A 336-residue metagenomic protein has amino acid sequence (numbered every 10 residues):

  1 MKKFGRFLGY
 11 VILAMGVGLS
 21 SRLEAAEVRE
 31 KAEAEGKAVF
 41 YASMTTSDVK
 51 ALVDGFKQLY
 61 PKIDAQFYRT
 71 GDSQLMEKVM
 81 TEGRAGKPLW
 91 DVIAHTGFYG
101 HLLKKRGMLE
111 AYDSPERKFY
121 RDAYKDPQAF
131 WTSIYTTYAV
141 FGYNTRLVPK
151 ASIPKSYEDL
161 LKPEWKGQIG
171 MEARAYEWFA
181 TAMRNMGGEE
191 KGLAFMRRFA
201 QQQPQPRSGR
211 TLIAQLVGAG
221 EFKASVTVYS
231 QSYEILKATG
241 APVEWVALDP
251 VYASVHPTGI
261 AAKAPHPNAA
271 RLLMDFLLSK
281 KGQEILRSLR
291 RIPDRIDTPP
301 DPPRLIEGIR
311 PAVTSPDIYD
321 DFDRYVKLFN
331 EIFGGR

Functional and structural regions predicted by a protein language model:
G9-S20: Bacterial N-terminal signal peptides
L23-V39, K57-Q58, L161-K166: Immediate post-signal peptide segment of exported/extracytoplasmic ligand-binding proteins
V39-D54, A65-G83, P88-E221: Extracytoplasmic ligand-binding site segments that recognize negatively charged/polar headgroups
G97-L102, K223-P242: A ligand-binding cleft/hinge motif common to bilobed small-molecule-binding domains
D122, T136-A139, M196-A200, Q205-R207 (+3 more regions): Periplasmic-binding protein-like
V140-L147, M183-N185, S254-H266, I285-L286: A bilobed periplasmic-binding-protein/Venus flytrap-type ligand-binding module shared by bacterial periplasmic
W165-R174, L277-P299: Periplasmic-binding protein-like
P300-R336: Extracellular/periplasmic bilobal clamshell ligand-binding domains
